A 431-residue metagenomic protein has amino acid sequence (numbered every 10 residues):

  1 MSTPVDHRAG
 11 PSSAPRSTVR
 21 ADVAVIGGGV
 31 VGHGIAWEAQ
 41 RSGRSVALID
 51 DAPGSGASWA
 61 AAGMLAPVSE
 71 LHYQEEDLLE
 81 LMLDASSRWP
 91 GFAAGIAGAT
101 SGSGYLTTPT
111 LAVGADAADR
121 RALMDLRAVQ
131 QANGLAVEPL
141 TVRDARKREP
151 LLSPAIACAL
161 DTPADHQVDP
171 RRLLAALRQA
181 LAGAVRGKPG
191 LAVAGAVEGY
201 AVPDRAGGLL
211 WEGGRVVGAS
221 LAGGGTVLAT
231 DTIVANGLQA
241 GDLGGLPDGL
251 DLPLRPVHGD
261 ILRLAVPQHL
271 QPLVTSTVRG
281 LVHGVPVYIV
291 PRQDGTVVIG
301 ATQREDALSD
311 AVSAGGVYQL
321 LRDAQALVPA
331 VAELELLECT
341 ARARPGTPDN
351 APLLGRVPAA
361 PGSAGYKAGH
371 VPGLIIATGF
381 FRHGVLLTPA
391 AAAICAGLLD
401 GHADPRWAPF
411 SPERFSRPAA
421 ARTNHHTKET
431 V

Functional and structural regions predicted by a protein language model:
M1-D22, R41: Extreme N-terminal leader/targeting segments of oxidoreductases
A21-A47: N-terminal Rossmann-like FAD-binding beta1-loop-alpha1 element of flavoenzymes
A24-I26, V227-Q239, A392: Short hydrophobic core segments
G34-R41, D51, G63-M64, S101-Y105 (+1 more regions): Active-site substrate-recognition segment that forms the wall of the catalytic cavity or substrate channel
M64-R148: Dinucleotide-binding Rossmann-like beta1-alpha1 core, especially the glycine-rich loop that anchors the ADP
E80-L83, V113-A122, L160-Q179, A311-G315: Short beta-strand to alpha-helix junction loop
L160-G223: Helical element adjacent to the flavin cofactor pocket in flavoenzyme catalytic cores
A330-V431: C-terminal catalytic lobe of FAD-dependent flavoproteins
